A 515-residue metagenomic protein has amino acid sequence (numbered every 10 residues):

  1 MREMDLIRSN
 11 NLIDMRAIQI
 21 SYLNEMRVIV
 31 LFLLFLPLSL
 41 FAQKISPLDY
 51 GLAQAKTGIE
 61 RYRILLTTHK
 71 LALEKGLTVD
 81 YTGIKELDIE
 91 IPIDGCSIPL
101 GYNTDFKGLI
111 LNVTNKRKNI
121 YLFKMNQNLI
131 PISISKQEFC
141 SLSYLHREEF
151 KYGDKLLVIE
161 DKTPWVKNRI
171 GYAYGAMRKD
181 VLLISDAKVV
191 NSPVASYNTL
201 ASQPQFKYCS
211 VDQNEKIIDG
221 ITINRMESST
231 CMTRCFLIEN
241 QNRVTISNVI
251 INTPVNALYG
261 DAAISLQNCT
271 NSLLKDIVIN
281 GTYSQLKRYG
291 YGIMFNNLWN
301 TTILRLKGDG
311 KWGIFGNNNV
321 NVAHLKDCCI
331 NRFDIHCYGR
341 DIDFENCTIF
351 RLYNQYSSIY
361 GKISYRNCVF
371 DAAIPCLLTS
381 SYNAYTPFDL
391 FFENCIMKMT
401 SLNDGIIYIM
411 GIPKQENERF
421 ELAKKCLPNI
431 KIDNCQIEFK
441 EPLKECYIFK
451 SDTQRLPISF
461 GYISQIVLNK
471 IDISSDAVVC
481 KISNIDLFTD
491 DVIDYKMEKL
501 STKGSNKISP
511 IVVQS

Functional and structural regions predicted by a protein language model:
M1, M15-A17, S21-Q43: Bacterial Sec-dependent N-terminal signal peptides
M1-R2, S515: Accessible peptide chain termini
R8, L31-S515: Extracellular/periplasmic carbohydrate-active domains that bind, remodel, or depolymerize complex polysaccharides
